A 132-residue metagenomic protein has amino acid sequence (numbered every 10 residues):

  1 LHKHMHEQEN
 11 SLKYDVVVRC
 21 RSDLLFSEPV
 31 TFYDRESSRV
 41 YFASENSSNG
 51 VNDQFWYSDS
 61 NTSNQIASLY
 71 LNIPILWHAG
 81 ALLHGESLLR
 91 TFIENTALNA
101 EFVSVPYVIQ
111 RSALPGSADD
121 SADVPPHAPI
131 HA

Functional and structural regions predicted by a protein language model:
L1-A132: ER/Golgi luminal nucleotide-sugar-dependent glycosyltransferases, focusing on the catalytic module
